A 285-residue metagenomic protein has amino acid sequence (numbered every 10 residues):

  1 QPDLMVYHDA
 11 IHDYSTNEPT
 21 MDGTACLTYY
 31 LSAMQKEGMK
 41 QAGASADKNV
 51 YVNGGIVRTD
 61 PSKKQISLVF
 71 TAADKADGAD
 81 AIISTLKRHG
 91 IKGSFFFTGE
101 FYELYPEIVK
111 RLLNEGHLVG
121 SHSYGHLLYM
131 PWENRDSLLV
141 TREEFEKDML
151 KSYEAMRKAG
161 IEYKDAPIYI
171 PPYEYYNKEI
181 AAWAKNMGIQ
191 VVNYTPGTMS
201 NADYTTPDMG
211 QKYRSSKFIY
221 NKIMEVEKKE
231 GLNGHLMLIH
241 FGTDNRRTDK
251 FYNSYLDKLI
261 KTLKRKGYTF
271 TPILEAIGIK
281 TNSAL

Functional and structural regions predicted by a protein language model:
Q1-Q41: Aromatic (Trp/Tyr) and acidic
D9, L31, F70, S121 (+1 more regions): Pocket-edge structural micro-motifs
S15-E18, D22, F70, V140-E144 (+1 more regions): Short, surface-exposed alpha-helical recognition segments that flank or form part of ligand/macromolecule-binding
E18-S32, D80, L150, K178 (+1 more regions): A structural signal for well-ordered alpha-helical segments within the folded catalytic domains of diverse enzymes
A42, N53-G54, E230-N233: Feature targets compositionally biased, intrinsically disordered low-complexity regions with long contiguous runs
S45-S137, K151-P167, L259-T262, G278: Active-site beta->alpha N-cap acidic-glycine motif
E103-L104, L128-L238, G242-T269, I273-L285: Catalytic domains of cell-wall/extracellular-matrix polysaccharide-remodeling enzymes, centered on de-N-acetylation
